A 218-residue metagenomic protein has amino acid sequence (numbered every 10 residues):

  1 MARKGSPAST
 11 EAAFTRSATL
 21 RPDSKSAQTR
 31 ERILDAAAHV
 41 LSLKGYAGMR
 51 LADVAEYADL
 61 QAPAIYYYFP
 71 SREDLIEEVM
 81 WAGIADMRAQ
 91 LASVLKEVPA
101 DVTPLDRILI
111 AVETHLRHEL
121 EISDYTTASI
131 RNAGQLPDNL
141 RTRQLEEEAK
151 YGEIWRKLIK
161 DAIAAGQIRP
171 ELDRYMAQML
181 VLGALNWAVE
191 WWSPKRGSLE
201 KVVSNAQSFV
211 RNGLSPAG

Functional and structural regions predicted by a protein language model:
M1-Q28, V98, G218: N-terminal intrinsically disordered/low-complexity leader segments
R3-A8, P170-E190, K201-G213: Hydrophobic alpha-helical segments that form the core of small-molecule binding pockets and/or dimer interfaces
S26, L34, I76, M80 (+4 more regions): Amphipathic, non-transmembrane alpha-helical scaffold segments
T29-A37, V54-A55, V79-L91, W155: Generic hydrophobic, amphipathic alpha-helix propensity
R32, V40-D74, E78: Helix-turn-helix
E78, A92-D124, R174, Q178-V181 (+1 more regions): Hydrophobic alpha-helical connector segments
A82-S93, H118-E121, A128-R131, D138-A165 (+2 more regions): Amphipathic alpha-helical packing segments from all-alpha helical-bundle domains
T103-L109, T142-E147, A164-L180, G197-N205: All-alpha amphipathic helical-bundle segments outside canonical DNA-binding/catalytic cores that form hydrophobic
